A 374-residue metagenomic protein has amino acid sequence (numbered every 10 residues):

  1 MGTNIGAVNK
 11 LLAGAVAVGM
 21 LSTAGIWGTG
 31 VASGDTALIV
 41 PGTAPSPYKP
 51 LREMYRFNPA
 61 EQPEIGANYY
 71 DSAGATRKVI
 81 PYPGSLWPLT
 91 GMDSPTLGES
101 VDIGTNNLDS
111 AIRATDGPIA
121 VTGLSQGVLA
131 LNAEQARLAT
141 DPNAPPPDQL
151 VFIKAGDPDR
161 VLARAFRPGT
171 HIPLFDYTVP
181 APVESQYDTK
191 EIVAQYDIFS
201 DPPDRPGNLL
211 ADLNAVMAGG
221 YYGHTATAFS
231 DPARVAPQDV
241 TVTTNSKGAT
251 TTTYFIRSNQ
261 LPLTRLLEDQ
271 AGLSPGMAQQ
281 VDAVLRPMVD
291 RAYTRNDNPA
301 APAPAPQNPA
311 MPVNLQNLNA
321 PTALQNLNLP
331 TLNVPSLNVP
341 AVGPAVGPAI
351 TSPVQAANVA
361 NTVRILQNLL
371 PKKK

Functional and structural regions predicted by a protein language model:
M1-G34, F152: Secretory targeting and sorting signals
W27-V31, R113-G117, G127: Short, solvent-exposed loop/edge-beta patches enriched in aromatic
T29-A32, L131, G156-P158: Small-side-chain structural scaffolding
D35-D116, R137-K374: Surface cap/lid and interfacial helix-loop subdomains adjacent to catalytic sites that gate substrate access
V121-Q135: Gly/Ala-rich beta-loop-alpha elbow adjacent to hydrolase catalytic centers
